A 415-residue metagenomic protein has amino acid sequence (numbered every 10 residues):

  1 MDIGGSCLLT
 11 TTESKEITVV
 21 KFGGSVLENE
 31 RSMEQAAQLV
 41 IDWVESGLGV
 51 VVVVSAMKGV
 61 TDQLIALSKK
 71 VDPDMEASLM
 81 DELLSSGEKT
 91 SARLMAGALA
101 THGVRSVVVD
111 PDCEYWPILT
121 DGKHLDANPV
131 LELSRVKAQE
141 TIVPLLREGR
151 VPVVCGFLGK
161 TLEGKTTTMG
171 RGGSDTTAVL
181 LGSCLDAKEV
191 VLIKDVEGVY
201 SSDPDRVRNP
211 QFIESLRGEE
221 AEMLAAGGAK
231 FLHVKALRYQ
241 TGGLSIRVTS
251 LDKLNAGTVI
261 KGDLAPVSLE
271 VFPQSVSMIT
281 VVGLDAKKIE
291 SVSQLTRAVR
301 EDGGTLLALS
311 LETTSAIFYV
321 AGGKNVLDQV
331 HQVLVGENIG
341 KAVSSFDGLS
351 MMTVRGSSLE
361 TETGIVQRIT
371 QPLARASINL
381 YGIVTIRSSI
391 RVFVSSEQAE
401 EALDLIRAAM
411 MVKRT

Functional and structural regions predicted by a protein language model:
M1-L237, Y319-A321, F393-Q398, M410 (+1 more regions): Nucleotide/pyrophosphate-binding catalytic subdomain
T18, R150, K188-E189, E222 (+8 more regions): Structural beta-strand/beta-sheet cores of well-ordered domains, especially the beta-sheet scaffolds that support
G24, K58-G59, L158-G159, D252 (+3 more regions): Active-site-proximal loop/turn and secondary-structure-junction residues that shape catalytic pockets, frequently
L48, V104, A187, L244-S245 (+2 more regions): Short glycine/serine/threonine/alanine-rich loop segments
V71, G257-T415: A conserved regulatory-domain signal marking ACT and ACT-like small-molecule sensing domains and adjacent regulatory
T101, C184, T241-G243, E301 (+1 more regions): Residues at alpha-helix termini
E189-I193, I246-V248, L307, G382: Short hydrophobic alpha-helical runs that function as membrane-insertion/retention elements
E222-D285: A conserved active-site cap/scaffold subdomain adjacent to cofactor or substrate pockets
